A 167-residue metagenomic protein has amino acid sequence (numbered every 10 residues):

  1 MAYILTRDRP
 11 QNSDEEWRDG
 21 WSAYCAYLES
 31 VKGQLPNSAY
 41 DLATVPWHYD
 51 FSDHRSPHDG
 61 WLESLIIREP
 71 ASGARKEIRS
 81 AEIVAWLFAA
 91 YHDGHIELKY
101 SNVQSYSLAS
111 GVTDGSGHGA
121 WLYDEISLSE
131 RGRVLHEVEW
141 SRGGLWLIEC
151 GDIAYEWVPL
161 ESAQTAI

Functional and structural regions predicted by a protein language model:
M1-I167: Surface-exposed, interaction-prone regions used to assemble/regulate multi-protein complexes
